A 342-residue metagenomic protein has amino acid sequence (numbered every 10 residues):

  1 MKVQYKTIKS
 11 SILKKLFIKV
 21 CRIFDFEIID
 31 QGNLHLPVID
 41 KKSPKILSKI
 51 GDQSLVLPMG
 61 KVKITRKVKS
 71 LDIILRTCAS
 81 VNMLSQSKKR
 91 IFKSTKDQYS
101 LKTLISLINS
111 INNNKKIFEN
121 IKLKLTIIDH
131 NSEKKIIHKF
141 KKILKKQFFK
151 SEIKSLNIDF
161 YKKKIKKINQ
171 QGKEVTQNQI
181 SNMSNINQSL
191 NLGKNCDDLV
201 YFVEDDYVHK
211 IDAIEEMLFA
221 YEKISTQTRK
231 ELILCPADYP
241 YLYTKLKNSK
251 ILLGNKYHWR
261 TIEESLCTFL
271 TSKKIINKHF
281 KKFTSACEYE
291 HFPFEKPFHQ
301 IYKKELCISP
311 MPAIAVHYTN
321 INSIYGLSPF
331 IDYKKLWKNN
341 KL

Functional and structural regions predicted by a protein language model:
M1-S54, L342: Membrane-proximal basic amphipathic "stem/tether" segments
V38, P44-L47, K273-L342: C-terminal catalytic/acceptor-binding lobe
L71-L75, L107, L123-I127: Hydrophobic targeting segments
I74-K102: A solvent-exposed, charged loop/short amphipathic helix patch at secondary-structure junctions
I91-I121: Short, acidic, metal-binding catalytic loop of nucleotide-sugar glycosyltransferases
D129-D197: Active-site-proximal specificity loops/subdomain of glycosyltransferases
N169-G172, G193, L199, V208-K282: Conserved catalytic core of nucleotide-sugar-dependent glycosyltransferases
